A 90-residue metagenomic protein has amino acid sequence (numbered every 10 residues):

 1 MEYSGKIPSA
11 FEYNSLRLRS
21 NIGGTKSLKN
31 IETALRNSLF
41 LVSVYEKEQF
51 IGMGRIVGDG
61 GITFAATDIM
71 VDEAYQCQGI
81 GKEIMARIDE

Functional and structural regions predicted by a protein language model:
M1-L28: Short amphipathic alpha-helix that is part of the acyltransferase structural core
E32, R36-G54: Conserved beta-hairpin
G58-A66, Q76: A conserved beta-turn-beta hairpin within the catalytic core of GNAT-like acetyltransferases that forms part
D72: Residue-level recognition of the GNAT/N-acetyltransferase active site
Y75, G79-R87: Conserved acetyl-CoA pyrophosphate-binding loop and the N-cap/start of the following alpha-helix in GNAT-like
